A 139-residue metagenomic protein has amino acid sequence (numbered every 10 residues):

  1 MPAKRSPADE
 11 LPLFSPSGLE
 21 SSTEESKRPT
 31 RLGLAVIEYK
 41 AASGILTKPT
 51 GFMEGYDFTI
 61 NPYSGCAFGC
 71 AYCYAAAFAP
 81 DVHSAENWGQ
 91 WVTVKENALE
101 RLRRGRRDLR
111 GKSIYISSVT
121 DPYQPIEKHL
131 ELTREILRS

Functional and structural regions predicted by a protein language model:
M1-T30: Polybasic, low-complexity association/targeting segments
R28-Y63, A67-S139: Conserved Radical SAM active-site core
